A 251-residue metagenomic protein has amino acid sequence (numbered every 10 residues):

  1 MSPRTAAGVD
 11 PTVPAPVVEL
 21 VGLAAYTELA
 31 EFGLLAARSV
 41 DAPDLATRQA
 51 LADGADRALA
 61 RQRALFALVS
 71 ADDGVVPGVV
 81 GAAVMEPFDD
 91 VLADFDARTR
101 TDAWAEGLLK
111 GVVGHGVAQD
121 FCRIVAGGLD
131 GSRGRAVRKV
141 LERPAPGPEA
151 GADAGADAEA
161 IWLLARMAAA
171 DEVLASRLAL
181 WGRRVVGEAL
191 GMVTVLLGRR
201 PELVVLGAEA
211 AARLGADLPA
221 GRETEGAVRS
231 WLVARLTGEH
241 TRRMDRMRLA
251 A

Functional and structural regions predicted by a protein language model:
M1-L29, D41-A46, A67-G78: N-terminal capping/interface segment
S2-G22, E86-G111: Acidic/His metal-coordination segments adjacent to aromatic residues that form catalytic metal sites in metalloenzymes
P16-V21, L45-A60, G107, S132-E149 (+2 more regions): Alpha-helical scaffold segments that form or flank carboxylate-/histidine-based iron centers
E31-A52, H115-S132: Helix-loop segments that flank and shape redox-cofactor active sites
A55-F88: Conserved alpha-helical segments that form or flank metal/cofactor-binding pockets of metalloenzymes
D89-G155: Internal, conserved structured core segments that host functional sites
V125-T194: A contiguous pocket-lining binding segment that forms or flanks enzyme active sites
V193-A251: C-terminal accessory extensions/subdomains outside the catalytic/core fold
